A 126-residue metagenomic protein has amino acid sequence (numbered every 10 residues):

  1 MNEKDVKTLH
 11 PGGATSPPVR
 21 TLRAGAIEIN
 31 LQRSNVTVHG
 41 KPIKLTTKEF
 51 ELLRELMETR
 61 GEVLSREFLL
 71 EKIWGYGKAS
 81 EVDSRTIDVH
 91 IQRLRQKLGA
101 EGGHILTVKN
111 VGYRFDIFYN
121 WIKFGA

Functional and structural regions predicted by a protein language model:
M1-A24, G125-A126: Basic, amphipathic DNA-recognition helix from helix-turn-helix-like DNA-binding domains
M1-D5, G12, E62, R66 (+2 more regions): Short, cationic motifs built from Arg/Lys/His that form the positively charged side of catalytic pockets
M1-V6, T47, Q96, K109 (+1 more regions): Generic cytosolic/nucleocytoplasmic N-terminal low-complexity/intrinsically disordered segments
D5-K7, N30, H90: Intrinsically disordered, low-complexity regions of eukaryotic proteins
T15, E55, F118-N120: Short linear sequence elements within intrinsically disordered, low-complexity coil regions
P17, L31, E101-G103: Hydrophobic alpha-helical context, especially transmembrane and signal-peptide helices
L22-F50, T107, R114-A126: A structural micro-motif at secondary-structure boundaries
N35, K41-T47, E51-V89, R93-G102 (+1 more regions): Positively charged, aromatic-enriched patches within helix-turn-helix-type DNA-binding elements, predominantly
